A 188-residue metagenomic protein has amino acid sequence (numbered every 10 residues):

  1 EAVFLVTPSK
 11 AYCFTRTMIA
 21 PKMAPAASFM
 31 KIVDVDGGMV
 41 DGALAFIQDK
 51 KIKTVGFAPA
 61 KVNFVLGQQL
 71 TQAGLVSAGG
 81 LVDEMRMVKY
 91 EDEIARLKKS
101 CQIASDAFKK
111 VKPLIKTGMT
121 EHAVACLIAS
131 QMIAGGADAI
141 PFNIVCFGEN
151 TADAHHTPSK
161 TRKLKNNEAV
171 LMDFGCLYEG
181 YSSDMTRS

Functional and structural regions predicted by a protein language model:
E1-D49, Q102, K160-R162: N-terminal accessory/capping or targeting/presequence segment of soluble
V6-T7, A58, C146, D173: Short beta-strand segments
P8-K10, I52-T54, N167: A general structural motif
A20-P21, N63, T151, Y178: Glycine-rich nucleotide phosphate-binding loop and flanking beta-alpha elements of Rossmann-like dinucleotide-binding
M23, L66-Q68, Y181-S182: Short glycine-/acidic-enriched loop or helix-start segments at secondary-structure transitions that form or flank
S28, Q69-Q72, S159-K160, T186: Short, glycine/charged-enriched secondary-structure capping and boundary segments
G38-D138: Flexible, acidic/His-enriched mid-domain "rim/lid" segments that flank
V82, M119-S188: Short catalytic-site patches enriched in acidic/histidine residues that coordinate or position cofactors/metals
